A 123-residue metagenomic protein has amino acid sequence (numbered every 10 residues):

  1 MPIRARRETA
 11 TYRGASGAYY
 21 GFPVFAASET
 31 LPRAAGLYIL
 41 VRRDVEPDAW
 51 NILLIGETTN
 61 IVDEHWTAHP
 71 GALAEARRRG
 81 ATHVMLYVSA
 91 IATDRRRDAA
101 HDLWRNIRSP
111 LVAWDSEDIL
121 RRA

Functional and structural regions predicted by a protein language model:
M1-T67, I91-I107, E117-A123: GIY-YIG nuclease catalytic motif and its immediate N-terminal context
G14-S16, E75, R79, H83: Alpha-helical context
W66-R78: Mid-chain, well-packed structural core segment of small domains
R77-A81, R105-W114: Structural alpha-beta junctions
T82-A90: Canonical phosphoinositide-binding patch of PH/PH-like domains
